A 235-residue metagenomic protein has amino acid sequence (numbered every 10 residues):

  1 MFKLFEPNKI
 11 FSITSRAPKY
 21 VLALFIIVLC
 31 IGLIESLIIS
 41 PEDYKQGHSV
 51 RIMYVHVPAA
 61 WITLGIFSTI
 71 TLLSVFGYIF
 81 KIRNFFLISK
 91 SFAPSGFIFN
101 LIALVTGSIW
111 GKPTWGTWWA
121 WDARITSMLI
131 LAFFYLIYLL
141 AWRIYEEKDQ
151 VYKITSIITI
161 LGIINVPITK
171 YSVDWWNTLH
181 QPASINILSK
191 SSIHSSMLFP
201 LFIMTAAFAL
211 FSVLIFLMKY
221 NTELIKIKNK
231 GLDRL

Functional and structural regions predicted by a protein language model:
M1-L235: Polytopic transmembrane helical bundles with strong interfacial aromatic enrichment
